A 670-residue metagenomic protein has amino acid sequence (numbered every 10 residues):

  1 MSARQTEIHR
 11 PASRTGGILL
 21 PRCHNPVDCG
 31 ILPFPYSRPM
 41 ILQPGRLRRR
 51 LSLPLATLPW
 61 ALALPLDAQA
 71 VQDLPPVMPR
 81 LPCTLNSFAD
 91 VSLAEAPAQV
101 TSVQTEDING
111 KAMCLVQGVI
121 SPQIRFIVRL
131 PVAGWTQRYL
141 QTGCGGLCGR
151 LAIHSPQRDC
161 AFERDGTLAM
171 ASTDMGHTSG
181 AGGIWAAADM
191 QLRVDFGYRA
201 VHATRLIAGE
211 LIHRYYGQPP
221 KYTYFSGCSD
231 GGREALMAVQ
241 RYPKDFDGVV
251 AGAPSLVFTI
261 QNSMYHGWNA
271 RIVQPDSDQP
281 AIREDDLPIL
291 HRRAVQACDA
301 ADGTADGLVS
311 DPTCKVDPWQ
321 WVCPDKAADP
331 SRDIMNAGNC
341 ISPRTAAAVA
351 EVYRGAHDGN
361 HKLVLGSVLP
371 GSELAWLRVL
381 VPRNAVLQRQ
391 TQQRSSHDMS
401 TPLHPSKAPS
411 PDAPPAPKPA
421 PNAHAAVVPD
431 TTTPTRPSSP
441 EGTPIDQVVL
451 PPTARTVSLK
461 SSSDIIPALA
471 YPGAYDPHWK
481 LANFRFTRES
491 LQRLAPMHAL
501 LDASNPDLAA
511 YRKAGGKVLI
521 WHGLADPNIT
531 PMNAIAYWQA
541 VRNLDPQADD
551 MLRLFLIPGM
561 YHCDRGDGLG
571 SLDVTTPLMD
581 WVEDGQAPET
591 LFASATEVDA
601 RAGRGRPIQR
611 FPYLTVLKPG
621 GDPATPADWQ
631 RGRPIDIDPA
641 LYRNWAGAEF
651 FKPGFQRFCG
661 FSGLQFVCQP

Functional and structural regions predicted by a protein language model:
Q5, Q69-T142, R150-Q157, H291 (+5 more regions): Catalytic-loop region of hydrolases
S52-D67: Bacterial N-terminal signal peptides
G146-G217, S263-M264, R271, Y475-L500 (+1 more regions): Cap/lid segment of the alpha/beta-hydrolase catalytic domain
Q218-C228: Alpha/beta-hydrolase fold nucleophile elbow
G227-G231, A235: Gly/Ala-rich beta-loop-alpha elbow adjacent to hydrolase catalytic centers
M237-V239, K244-G359, D573-T576: A catalytic-pocket lid/entrance helix-loop region that shapes and gates access to the active site across common
I520-H522: Short beta-strand/loop motif that positions the catalytic acidic residue of the alpha/beta-hydrolase fold
L552-R565, E597-V598: Histidine-bearing beta->alpha loop at or near hydrolase active sites
